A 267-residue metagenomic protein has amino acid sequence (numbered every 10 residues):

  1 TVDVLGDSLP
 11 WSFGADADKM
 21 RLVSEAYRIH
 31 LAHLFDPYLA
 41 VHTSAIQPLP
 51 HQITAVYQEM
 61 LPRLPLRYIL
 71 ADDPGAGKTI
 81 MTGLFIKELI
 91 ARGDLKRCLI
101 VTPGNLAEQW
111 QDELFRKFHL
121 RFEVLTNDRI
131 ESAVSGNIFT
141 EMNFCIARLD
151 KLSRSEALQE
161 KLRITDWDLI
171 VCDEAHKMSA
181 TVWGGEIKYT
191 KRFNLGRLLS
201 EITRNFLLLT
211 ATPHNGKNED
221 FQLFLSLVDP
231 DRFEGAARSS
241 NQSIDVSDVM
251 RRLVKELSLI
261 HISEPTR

Functional and structural regions predicted by a protein language model:
T1-Y68, M142-F144, L149, T165-D168: Charged, low-complexity
L64-Y68, K96, R204-N205: Pre-Walker A (Motif I) flank of P-loop NTPase domains
G77: Conserved glycine(s) of the Walker
I80-G93: Walker A/P-loop NTP-binding motif
K96-R116: Conserved Walker A/P-loop ATP-binding site and its immediately adjacent core in helicase/helicase-like ATPase domains
L120-S153: Inter-Walker segment of RecA-like/P-loop motor cores
E141, C145-W167, V182-R204, L208-H214 (+2 more regions): Inter-lobe coupling linker of SF2 helicases/translocases
E174: Walker B catalytic acidic pair
